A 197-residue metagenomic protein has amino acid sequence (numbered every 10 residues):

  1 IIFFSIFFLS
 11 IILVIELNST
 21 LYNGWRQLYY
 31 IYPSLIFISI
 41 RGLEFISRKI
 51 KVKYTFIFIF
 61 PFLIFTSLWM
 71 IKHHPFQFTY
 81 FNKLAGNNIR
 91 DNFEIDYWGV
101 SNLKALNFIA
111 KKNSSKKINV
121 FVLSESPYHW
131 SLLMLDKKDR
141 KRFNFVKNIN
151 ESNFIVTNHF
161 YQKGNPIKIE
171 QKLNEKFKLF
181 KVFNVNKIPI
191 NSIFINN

Functional and structural regions predicted by a protein language model:
I1-E16, P61-L63: Transmembrane alpha-helix segments characteristic of polytopic inner-membrane glycan-assembly/cell-envelope
I2-F3, P33, Y54-P61: Alpha-helical transmembrane segments
I11, I15-E16, G42-I46, T66-I71: Hydrophobic membrane-targeting alpha-helices
L13, Y22-S47: Hydrophobic/aromatic-rich transmembrane helices and adjacent perimembrane loops
S19-T20, T55-I195: Catalytic lumenal/periplasmic loop and adjoining terminal transmembrane helix of membrane glycan-assembly enzymes
I46-Y54: Membrane-interface helix-boundary motifs at transmembrane edges
